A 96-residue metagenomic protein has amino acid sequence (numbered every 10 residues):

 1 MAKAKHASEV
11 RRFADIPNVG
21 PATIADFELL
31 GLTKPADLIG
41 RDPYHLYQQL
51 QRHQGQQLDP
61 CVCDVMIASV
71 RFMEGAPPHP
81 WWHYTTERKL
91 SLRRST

Functional and structural regions predicted by a protein language model:
M1-V19: Sterile Alpha Motif
A2, H6-A7, P43-T96: Sterile Alpha Motif
P21, A25-D26: N-terminal acidic leader/helix
L29, G40: Phosphate-coordinating loops and pocket residues in cytosolic domains that bind phosphorylated ligands
P35: Conserved GNAT acetyl-CoA-binding A-motif
